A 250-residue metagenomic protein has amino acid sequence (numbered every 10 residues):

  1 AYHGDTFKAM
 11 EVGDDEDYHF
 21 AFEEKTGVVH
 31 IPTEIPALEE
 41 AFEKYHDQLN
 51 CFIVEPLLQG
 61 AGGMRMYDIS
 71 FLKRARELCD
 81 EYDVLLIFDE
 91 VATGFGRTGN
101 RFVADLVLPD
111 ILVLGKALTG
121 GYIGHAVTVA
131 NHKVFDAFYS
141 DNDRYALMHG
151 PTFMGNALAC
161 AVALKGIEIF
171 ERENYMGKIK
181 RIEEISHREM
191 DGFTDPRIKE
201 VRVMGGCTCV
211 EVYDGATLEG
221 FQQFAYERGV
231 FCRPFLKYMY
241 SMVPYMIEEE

Functional and structural regions predicted by a protein language model:
A1-E250: Conserved N-terminal phosphate-binding loop of PLP-dependent enzymes in the Aspartate aminotransferase
